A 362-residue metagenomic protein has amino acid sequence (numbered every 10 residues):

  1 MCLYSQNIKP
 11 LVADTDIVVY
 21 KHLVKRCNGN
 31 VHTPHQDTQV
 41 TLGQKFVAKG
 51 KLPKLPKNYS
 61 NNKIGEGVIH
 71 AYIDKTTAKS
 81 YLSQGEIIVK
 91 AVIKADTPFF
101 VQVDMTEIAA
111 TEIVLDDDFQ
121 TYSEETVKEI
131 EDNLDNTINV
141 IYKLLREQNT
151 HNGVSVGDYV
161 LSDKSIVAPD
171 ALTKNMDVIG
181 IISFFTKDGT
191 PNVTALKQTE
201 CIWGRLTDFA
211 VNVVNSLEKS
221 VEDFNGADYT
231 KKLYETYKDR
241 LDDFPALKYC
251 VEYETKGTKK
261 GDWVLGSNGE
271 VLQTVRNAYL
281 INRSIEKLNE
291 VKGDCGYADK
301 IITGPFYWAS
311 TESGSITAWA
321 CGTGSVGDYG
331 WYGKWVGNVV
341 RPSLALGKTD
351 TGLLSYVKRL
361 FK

Functional and structural regions predicted by a protein language model:
M1-L55, S60-I69, T76-I141, L360: Conserved NAD+-utilizing ADP-ribose enzyme module
K21-N28, V92-K94, A195-K197, T311 (+2 more regions): Structured loops at beta-to-helix junctions and adjacent beta-edge loops in soluble globular domains
G67, I87, D188-T190, G261 (+2 more regions): Residues that flank catalytic or metal-binding motifs in active/ligand-binding sites
Y72, L265-N268: Short beta-strand scaffold positions
L134-K259, K334-L360: Short, compositionally biased
T258-G266: Surface-exposed patches in mature extracellular/periplasmic domains of secreted proteins
N268-K362: C-terminal, surface-exposed recognition/capping segments
